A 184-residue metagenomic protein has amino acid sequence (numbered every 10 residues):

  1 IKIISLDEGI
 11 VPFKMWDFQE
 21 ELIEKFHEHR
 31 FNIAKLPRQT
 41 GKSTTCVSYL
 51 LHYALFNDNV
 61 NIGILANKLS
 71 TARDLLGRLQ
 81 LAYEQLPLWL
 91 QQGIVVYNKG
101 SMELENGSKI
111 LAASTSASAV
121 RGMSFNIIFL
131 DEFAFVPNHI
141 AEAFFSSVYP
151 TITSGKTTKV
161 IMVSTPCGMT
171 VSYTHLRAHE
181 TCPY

Functional and structural regions predicted by a protein language model:
I1-R177, P183: Phosphate/NTP-binding elements of NTP-utilizing enzymes
